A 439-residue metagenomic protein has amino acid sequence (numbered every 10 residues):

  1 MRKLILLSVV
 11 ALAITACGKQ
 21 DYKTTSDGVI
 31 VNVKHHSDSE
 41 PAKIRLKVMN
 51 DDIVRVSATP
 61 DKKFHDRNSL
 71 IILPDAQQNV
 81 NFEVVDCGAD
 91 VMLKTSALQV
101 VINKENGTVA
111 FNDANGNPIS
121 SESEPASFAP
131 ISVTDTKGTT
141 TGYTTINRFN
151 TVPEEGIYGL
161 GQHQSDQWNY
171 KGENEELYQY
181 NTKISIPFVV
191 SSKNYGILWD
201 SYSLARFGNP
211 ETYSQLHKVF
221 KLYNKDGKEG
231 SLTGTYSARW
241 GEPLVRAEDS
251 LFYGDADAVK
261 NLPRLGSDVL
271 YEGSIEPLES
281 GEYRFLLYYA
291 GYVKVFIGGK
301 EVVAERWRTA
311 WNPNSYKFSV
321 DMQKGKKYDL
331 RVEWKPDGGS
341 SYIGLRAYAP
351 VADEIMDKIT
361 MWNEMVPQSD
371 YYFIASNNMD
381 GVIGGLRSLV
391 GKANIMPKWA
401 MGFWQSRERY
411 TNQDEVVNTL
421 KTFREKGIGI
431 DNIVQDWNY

Functional and structural regions predicted by a protein language model:
M1-L4: Positively charged n-region of N-terminal signal peptides that target proteins for export
T15-A16: C-terminal motif of bacterial Sec signal peptides marking the signal peptidase cleavage site
Q20-R45, M49-I53: N-terminal-proximal low-complexity accessory segments that begin disordered and transition into the first
Y22, K47-V91, I131: A low-complexity, Ser/Thr/Gly/Pro-enriched, surface-exposed linker/loop concept that marks segments flanking
S37-A42, N50-R55, K62-H65, Q99-V101 (+7 more regions): Primarily extracytoplasmic ectodomains and periplasmic/lumenal surface modules that are beta-strand-rich
D86-G227, Y316, Q323-P397, R407-E408 (+1 more regions): Catalytic and substrate-binding clefts that recognize carbohydrates or anionic sugar/phosphate headgroups
E211-R284, Y288-I359, N363-V366: Extracellular/secretory pathway-exposed regions associated with glycan biology
V302-R306, W311-P313, K392-Y439: Aromatic-lined carbohydrate-binding/catalytic grooves of carbohydrate-active enzymes
